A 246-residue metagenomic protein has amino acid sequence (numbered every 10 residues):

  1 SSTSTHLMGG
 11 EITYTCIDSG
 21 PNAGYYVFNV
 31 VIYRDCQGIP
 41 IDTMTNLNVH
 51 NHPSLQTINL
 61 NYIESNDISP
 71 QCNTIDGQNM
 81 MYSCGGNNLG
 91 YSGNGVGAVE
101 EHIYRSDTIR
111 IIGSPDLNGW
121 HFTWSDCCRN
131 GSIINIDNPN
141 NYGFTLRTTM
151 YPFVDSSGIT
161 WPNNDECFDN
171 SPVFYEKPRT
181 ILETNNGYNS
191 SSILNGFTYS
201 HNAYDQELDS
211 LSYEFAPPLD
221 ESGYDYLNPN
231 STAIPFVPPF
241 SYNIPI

Functional and structural regions predicted by a protein language model:
T3-I246: Long, compositionally biased, intrinsically disordered segments
